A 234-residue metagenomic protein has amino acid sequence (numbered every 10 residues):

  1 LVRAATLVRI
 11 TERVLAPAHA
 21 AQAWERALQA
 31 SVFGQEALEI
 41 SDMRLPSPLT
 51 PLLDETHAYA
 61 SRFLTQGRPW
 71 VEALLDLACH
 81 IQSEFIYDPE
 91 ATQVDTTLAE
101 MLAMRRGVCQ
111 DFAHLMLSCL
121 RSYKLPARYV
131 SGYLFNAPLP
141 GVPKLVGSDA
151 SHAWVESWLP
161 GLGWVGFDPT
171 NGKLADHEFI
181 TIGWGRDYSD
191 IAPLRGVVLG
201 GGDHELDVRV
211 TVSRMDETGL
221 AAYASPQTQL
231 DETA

Functional and structural regions predicted by a protein language model:
L1-E12: Short, hydrophobic/aromatic-enriched beta-strand segments in well-ordered soluble domains
A4-T6, L77, V155, V208-V210: A structural signal for short, well-ordered beta-strand segments
E12, W24-G107, L115, R186-Y188 (+2 more regions): Secondary-structure boundary elements
A16-A20, W24: N-terminal low-complexity, intrinsically disordered segments
A58-S61, C79, D111-G202: Hydrophobic/aromatic-rich core segments of domains that either
I191-A234: Short hairpin/turn module used for nucleic-acid contact or packing/dimerization
